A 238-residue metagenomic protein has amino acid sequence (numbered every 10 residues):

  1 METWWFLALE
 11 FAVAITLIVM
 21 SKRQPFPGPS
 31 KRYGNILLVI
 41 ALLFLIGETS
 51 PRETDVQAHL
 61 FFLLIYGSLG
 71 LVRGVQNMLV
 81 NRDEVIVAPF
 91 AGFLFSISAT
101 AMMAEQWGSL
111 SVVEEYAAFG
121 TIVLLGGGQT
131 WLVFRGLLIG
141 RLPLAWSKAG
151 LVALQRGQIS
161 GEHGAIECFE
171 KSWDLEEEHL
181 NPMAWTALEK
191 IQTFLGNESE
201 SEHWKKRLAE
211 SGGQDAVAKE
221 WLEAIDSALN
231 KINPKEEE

Functional and structural regions predicted by a protein language model:
M1-L142: Long, contiguous interaction/recruitment modules in multidomain scaffold/adaptor proteins
A153-R156, Q192: Residue at a conserved register position within TPR or TPR-like alpha-solenoid repeats
G157-S160, G196: Residue-level detector of the short coil/turn that links helix A to helix B within each tetratricopeptide repeat
H163-I166, W173, E202, A209: Tetratricopeptide repeat
E177-P182, E210-L222: Boundary/linker segments of alpha-helical solenoid repeat arrays
K190-A216: TPR/TPR-like (Sel1-like) alpha-helical repeat modules
